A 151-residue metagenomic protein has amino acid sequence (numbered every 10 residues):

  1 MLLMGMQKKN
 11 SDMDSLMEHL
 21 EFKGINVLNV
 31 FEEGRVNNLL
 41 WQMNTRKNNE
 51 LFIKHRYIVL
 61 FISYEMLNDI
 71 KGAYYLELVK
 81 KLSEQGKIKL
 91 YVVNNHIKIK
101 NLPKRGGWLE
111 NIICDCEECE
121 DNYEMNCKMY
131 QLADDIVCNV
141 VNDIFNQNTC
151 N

Functional and structural regions predicted by a protein language model:
M1-F61, K80-I88, Q131-N151: Conserved N-terminal substructure of TIR/SEFIR domains
N10, V36, L67-N68, I99-N101: Flexible, glycine-rich phosphate/dinucleotide-binding loops and adjacent beta-alpha linkers at cofactor/substrate
D12-D14, I70-Y74, L102-P103: A short acidic (Asp/Glu
L60-Y64, N94-H96, N111-E117: Short loop/turn segments at strand-loop or loop-helix junctions that form parts of catalytic or ligand-binding pockets
Y64-E65, K87-N101: Short beta-alpha junction loops
Y64-Q85: Conserved TIR/SEFIR loop-to-helix hotspot centered on a Trp-containing motif with a nearby acidic residue
K98-N111: Glycine-rich, charge-decorated loop segments at or immediately adjacent to ligand/cofactor-binding or catalytic sites
E118-L132: Conserved GTP-binding G-domain of TRAFAC-class P-loop NTPases and closely related GTPase folds
